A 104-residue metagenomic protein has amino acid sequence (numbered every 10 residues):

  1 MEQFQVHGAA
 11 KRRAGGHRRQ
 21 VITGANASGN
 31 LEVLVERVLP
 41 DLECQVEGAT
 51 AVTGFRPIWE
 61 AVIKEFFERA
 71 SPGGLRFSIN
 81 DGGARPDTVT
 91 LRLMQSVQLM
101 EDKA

Functional and structural regions predicted by a protein language model:
M1-A104: N-terminal intrinsically disordered, cationic/polar leader segments that include organellar targeting peptides
